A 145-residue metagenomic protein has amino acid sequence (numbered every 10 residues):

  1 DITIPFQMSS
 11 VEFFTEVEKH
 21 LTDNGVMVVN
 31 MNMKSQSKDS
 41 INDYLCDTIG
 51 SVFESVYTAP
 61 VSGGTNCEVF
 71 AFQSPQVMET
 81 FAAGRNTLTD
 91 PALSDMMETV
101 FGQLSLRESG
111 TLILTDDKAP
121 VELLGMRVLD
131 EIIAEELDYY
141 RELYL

Functional and structural regions predicted by a protein language model:
D1-S9: Glycine/threonine-rich flexible loop motifs
P5-F6, D39, F81: Short, well-ordered secondary-structure micro-motifs
S9-D23: A short glycine-rich, Lys/Arg-flanked "PGG" loop and its adjoining helix->strand segment in the class I
F14-T15, D39-P60: Conserved Class I S-adenosyl-L-methionine
N24-M31: Conserved beta-strand signature within the Rossmann-like core of class I S-adenosyl-L-methionine
N32-Q36: Short "lid" loop at the C-terminus of a central beta-strand within the Rossmann-like core of SAM-dependent
S55-L145: Soluble small-group transferase modules, centered on the S-adenosyl donor enzyme superfamily
